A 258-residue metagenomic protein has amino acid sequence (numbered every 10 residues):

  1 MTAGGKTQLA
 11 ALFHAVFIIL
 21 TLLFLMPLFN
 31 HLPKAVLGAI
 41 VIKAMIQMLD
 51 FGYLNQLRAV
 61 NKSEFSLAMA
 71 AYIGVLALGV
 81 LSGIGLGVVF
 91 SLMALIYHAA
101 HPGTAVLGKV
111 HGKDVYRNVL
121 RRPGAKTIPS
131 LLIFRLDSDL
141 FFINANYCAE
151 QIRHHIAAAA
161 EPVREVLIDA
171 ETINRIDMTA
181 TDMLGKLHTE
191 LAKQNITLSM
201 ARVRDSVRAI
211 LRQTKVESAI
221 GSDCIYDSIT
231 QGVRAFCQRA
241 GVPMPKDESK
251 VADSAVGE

Functional and structural regions predicted by a protein language model:
M1-G5, L25-P27, I42-L54: Short juxtamembrane and helix-loop transition motifs at transmembrane-helix boundaries in membrane proteins
M1-L32: Helix-loop-helix junctions within the multi-pass membrane cores of secondary transporters/permeases
K6-A15, A35-L37, R58-S66: Cytoplasmic-side transmembrane-helix entry/capping segments in multi-pass membrane proteins
A11-F13, I40-I42, G85-F90: Short hydrophobic alpha-helical segments that form membrane-spanning helices or hydrophobic packing faces of helical
A15-I18, L37-M45: Small-residue-enriched core segments of transmembrane alpha-helices in multipass membrane transport and channel
N30, A209, R234: Alpha-helical elements of the RecA-like P-loop NTPase motor core of helicases
Q47-T214, S218-A219, C237-M244, V256-E258: The feature marks cytosolic C-terminal regulatory regions of anion transporters and related permeases
I220-A235: Short acidic-hydrophobic, aromatic-tinged amphipathic segments that line or gate anion-handling sites
